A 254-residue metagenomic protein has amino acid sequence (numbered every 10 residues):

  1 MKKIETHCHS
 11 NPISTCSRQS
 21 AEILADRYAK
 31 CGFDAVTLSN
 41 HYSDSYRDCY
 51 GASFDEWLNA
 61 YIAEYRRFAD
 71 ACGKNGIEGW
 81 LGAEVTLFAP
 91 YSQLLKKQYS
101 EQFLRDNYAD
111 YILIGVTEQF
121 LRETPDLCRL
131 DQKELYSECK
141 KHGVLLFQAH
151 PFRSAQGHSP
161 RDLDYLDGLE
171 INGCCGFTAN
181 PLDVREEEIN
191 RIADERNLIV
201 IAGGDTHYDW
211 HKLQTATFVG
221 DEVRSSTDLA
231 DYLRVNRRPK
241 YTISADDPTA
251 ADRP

Functional and structural regions predicted by a protein language model:
M1-S14, R18-D26, N75, A89-Q119 (+1 more regions): Charged catalytic cores and adjacent phosphate/nucleic-acid-binding surfaces used for phosphate/nucleic-acid chemistry
M1-T6, C31, S43, C49-Y50 (+2 more regions): N-terminal intrinsically disordered, low-complexity tails enriched in polar/charged
K3, A35-V36, W80, L145 (+1 more regions): Hydrophobic "anchor" residues on beta-strands that sit immediately upstream of conserved functional sites
T6, S39, A83, A149 (+1 more regions): Active-site flanking residues adjacent to catalytic metal/cofactor-binding acidic residues
Q19, I23, C31, A60-A63 (+1 more regions): Generic alpha-helix structural propensity
I23-H41: Catalytic domains of carbohydrate-active enzymes, especially glycoside hydrolases
Y42-C175, L233: Extended substrate/RNA-proximal surfaces in nucleic-acid metabolism proteins
